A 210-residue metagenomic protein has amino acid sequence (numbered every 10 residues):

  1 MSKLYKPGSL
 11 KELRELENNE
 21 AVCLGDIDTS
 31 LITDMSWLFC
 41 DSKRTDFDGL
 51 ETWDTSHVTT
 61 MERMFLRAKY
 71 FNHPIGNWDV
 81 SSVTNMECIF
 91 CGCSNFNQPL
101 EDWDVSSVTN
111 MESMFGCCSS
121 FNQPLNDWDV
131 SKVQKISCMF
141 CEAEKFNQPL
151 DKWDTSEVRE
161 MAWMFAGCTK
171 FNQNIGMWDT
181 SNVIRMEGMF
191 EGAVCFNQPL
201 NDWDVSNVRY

Functional and structural regions predicted by a protein language model:
M1-Y210: Negatively charged
